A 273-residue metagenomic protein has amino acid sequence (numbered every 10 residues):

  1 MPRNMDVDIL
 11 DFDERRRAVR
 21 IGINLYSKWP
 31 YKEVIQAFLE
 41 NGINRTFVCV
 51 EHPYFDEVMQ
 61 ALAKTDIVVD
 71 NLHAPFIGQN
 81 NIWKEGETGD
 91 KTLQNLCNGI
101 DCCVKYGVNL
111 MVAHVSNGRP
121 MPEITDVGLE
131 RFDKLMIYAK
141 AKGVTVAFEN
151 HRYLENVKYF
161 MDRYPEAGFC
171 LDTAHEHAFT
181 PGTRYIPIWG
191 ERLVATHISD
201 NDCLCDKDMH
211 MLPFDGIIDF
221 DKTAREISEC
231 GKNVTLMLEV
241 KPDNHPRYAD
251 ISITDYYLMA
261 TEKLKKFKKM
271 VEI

Functional and structural regions predicted by a protein language model:
M1-N98, V104, G168, M270-I273: N-terminal pre-domain/capping segments
P2-R20, W29-L39, V157-C170, H177-I273: Histidine-acidic metal/acid-base catalytic patches
R3-D8, W83-G168, A178-T180, N233 (+1 more regions): Active-site acidic/histidine proton-transfer and metal-coordination neighborhood in alpha/beta enzyme cores
V19-L25, T46-V48, V69-A74, M111-A113 (+4 more regions): Hydrophobic faces of well-ordered beta-strands that scaffold small-molecule active sites in alpha/beta enzyme cores
L25-K32, R45-V58, Q79-I82, E87-D90 (+5 more regions): Acidic-and-aromatic substrate-binding clefts and catalytic sites of carbohydrate-active enzymes
A37-E40, A61, C102-K105, K134-Y138 (+2 more regions): Alpha-helical scaffold elements within enzyme catalytic domains, especially in hydrolases
A61-G78, L129-A139, Y164, F220-T223: Alpha-helix-loop-beta-strand connector modules within alpha/beta enzyme cores
A74-I77, V108, S116-N117, N201: Beta-hairpin (beta-strand-turn-beta-strand) motif
